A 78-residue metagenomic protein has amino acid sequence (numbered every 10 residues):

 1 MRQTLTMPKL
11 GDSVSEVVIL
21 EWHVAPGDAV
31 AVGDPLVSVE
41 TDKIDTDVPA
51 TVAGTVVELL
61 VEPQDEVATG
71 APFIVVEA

Functional and structural regions predicted by a protein language model:
M1-S38, D47-A53, E58-L60: Acidic, low-complexity mobile loops and tails
A31-D47, A68-A78: Short hydrophobic beta/alpha edge segments that flank linear recognition/processing sites
G54, L59-F73: PDZ-domain C-terminal substructure recognizer with occasional recognition of PDZ-binding tails
